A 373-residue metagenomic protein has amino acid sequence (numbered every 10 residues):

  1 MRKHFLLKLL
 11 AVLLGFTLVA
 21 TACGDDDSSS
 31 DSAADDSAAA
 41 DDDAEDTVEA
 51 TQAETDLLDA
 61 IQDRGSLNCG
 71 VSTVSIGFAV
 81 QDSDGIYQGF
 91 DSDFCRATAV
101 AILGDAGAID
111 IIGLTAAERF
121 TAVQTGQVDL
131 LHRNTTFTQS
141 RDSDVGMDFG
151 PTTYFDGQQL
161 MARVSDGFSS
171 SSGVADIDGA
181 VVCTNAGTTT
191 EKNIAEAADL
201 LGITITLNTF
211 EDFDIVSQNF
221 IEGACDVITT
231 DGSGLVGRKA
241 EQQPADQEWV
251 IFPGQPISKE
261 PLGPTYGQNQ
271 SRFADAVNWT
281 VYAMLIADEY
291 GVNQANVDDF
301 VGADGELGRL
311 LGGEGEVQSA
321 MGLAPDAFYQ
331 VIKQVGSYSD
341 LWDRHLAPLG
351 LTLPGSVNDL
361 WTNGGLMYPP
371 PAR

Functional and structural regions predicted by a protein language model:
M1-A20: Sec-dependent bacterial lipoprotein signal peptides
A20-A34: Bacterial lipoprotein signal-peptidase II cleavage site
S30-A33, A38-D84, F168-V181: Immediate post-signal peptide segment of exported/extracytoplasmic ligand-binding proteins
D46-A50, R96, V100, V164-F168 (+6 more regions): Extended ligand-binding regions for polar small-molecule ligands
T51-L131, L360, G364: Extracytoplasmic small-molecule ligand-binding "clamshell" domains of the periplasmic binding protein/Venus flytrap
E54-T55, I109-T121, S169-S170, L207-E222: Short helix-initiation/N-cap motifs at beta->coil->alpha
N68-G77, Y87-L103, T136-F137, D156-Q218 (+1 more regions): Bilobed "Venus flytrap"/periplasmic-binding protein-like clamshell domains and structurally analogous long
R96, V100, A108-D176, S233-I257 (+1 more regions): Acidic, polar ligand-binding/catalytic clefts
